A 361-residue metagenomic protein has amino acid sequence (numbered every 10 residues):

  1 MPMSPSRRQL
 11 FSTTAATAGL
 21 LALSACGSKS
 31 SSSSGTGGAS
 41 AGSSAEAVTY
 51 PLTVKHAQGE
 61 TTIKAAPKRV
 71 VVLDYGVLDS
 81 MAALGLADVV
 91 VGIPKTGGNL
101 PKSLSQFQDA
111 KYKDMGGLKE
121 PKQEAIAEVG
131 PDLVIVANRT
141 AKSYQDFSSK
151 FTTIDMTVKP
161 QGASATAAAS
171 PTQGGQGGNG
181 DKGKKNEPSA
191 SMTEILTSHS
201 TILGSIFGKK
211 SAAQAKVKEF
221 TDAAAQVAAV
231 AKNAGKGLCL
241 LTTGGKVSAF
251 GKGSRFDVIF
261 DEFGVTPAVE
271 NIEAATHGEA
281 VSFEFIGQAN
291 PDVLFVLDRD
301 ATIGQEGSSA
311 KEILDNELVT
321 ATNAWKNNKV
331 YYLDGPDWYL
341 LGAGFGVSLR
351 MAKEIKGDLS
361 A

Functional and structural regions predicted by a protein language model:
P2-L78, I206-C239, D300-T302, E306-A310 (+1 more regions): Bacterial Sec-exported substrate-binding components of ABC uptake systems
Q58, M115-K122, E273-V281: Short helix-initiation/N-cap motifs at beta->coil->alpha
R69, D74-A125: A short, structured surface patch at a secondary-structure boundary
G130-I135, N290-L294: Proline-aspartate-enriched helix->loop->beta-strand connector
S149-T243, W338-A361: Extracytoplasmic substrate-binding proteins
T242, S248, T276-I303: Ligand-binding pocket segment of bilobal, Venus flytrap-like solute-binding proteins
K252-G278: Alpha-helical, coiled-coil/dimerization segments enriched in small aliphatic residues
A289-A361: Structured C-terminal subdomain patch of bacterial secreted/periplasmic proteins
